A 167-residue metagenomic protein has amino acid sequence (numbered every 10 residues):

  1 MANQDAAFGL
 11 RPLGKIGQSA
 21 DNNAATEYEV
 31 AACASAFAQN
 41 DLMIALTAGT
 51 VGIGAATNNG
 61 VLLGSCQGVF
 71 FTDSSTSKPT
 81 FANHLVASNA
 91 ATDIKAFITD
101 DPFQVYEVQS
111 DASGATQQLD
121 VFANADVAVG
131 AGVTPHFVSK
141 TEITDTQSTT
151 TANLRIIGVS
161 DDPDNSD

Functional and structural regions predicted by a protein language model:
M1-D167: Surface-exposed, low-hydrophobicity beta-strand/loop segments enriched in small/polar/acidic residues
